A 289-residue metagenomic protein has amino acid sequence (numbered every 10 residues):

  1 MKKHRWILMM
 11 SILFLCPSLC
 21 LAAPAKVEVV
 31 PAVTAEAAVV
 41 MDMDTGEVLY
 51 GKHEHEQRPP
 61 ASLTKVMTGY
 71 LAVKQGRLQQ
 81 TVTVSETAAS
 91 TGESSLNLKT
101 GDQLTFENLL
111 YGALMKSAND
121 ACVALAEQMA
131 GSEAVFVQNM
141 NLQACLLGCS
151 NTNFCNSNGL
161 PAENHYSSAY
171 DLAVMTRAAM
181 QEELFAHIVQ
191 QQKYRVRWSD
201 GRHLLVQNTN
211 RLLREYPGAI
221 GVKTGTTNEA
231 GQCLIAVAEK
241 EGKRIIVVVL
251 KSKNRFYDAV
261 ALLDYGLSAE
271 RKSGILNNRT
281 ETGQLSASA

Functional and structural regions predicted by a protein language model:
M1-K2, A113, A287-A289: Soluble, non-transmembrane domains of envelope/secretory-pathway proteins that act on or interact with carbohydrate
K3-H4, N278: N-terminal cationic leader/targeting segments used for protein routing and processing
H4-A23: Sec-dependent N-terminal signal peptides of Gram-positive bacterial secreted proteins and lipoproteins
L13, V29-P31, A238: Sterically constrained small-residue positions within well-ordered secondary structures of folded domains
L19, N139, T209: Non-catalytic cell-wall polysaccharide-engagement segments
A22-Y170, V174-E183: Active-site-adjacent loops and short helices of periplasmic peptidoglycan-processing enzymes
C149-N153, P161-A289: Domain-terminus/edge residues, biased toward the C-terminal soluble/receptor-binding domains of extracytoplasmic
